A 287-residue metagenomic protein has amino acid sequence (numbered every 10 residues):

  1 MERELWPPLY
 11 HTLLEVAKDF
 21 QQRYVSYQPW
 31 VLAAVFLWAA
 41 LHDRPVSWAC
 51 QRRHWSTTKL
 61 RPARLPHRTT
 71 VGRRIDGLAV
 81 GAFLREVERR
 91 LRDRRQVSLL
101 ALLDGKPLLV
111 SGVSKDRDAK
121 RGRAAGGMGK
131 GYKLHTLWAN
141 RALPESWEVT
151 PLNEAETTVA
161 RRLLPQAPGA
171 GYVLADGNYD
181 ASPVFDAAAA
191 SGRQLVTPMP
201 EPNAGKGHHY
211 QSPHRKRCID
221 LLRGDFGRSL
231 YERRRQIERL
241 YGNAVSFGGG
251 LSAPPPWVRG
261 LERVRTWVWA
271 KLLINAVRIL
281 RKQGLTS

Functional and structural regions predicted by a protein language model:
M1-Q22: Basic, low-complexity segments
D19-V25, K59-L60, V258-R259: A short glycine/serine-rich beta->alpha loop
F20-A34, W38-L41, Q51, R73-D76 (+3 more regions): Polybasic low-complexity intrinsically disordered regions
V46-R61: DNA-recognition alpha helix
L60-L78: Major-groove recognition helix of helix-turn-helix-like DNA-binding domains
L65, L102, L174, Q236-I237: Alpha-helical architecture
N178, S182-G249: Helix-centered, glycine/charged polyanion-binding patches within enzymatic domains that contact phosphate-containing
G227-S287: Basic, amphipathic alpha-helical segments enriched in Lys/Arg and hydrophobic/aromatic residues
